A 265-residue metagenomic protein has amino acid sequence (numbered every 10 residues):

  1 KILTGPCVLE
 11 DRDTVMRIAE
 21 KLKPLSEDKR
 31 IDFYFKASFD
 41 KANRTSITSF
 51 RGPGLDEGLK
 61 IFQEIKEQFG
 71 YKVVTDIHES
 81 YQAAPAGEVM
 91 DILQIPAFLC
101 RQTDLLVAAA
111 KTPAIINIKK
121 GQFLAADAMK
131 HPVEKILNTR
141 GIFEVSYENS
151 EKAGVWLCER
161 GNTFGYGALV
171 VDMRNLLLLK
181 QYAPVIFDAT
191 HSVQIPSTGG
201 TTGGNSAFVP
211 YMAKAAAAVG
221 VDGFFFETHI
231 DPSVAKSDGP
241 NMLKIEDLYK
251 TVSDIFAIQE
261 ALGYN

Functional and structural regions predicted by a protein language model:
I2-G5, F33-A37, V73-T75, L93-I95 (+4 more regions): Hydrophobic faces of well-ordered beta-strands that scaffold small-molecule active sites in alpha/beta enzyme cores
I2-T14, F33-L55, T228-G239: Glycine-rich, proline-tolerant flexible connector loops at the mouths of alpha/beta enzymes
C7-E20, K119-H131, E159-L177, V193-A213: Active-site glycine- and acidic-residue-rich loops that bind and position anionic ligands or nucleotide-like cofactors
V15-A19, K23, A83, E88-F98 (+2 more regions): A short alpha/beta connector and helix-capping loop motif
L22-P24, D28-K29, T48-V74, A109-I115 (+3 more regions): Alpha-helix-loop-beta-strand connector modules within alpha/beta enzyme cores
A37-Q94, R101-L105: N-terminal active-site wall of soluble small-molecule enzyme domains
K41-T45, L99-L178: Conserved anion-binding
T48-D56, F69, I92-L99, Y166-M173 (+4 more regions): Active-site-adjacent loop and "lid" segments of alpha/beta metabolic enzymes
